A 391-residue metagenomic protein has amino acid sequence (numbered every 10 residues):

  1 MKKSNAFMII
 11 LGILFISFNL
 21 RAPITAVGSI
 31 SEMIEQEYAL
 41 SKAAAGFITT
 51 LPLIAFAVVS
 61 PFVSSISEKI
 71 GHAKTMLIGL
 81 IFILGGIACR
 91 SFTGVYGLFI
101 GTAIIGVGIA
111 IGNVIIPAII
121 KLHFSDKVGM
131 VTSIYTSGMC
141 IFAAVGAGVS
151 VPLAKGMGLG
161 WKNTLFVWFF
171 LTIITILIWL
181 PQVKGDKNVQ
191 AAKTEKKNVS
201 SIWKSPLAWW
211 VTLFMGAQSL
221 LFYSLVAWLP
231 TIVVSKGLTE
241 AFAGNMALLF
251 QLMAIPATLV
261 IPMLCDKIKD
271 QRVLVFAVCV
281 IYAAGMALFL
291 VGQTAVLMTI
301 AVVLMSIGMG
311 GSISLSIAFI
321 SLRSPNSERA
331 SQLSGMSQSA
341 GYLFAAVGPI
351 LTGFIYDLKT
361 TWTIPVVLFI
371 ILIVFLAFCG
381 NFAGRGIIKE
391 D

Functional and structural regions predicted by a protein language model:
M8-K42, S60-V63, L225-P230, G348: Extracytoplasmic
V27-G28, P206-L248, L252-T258: Extracytoplasmic gate region of multi-pass secondary transporters
V58-Y96: Conserved MFS/SLC helix-loop-helix module at the cytosolic interface between two early adjacent transmembrane helices
V59-G71, A257-D270: Helix-to-loop junctions at the C-terminal end of transmembrane segments in multipass secondary transporters
V95, D126-K184, W228: Helix-loop-helix hairpin linking two adjacent transmembrane segments in secondary transporters
G101-S137: Cytoplasmic helix-loop-helix junction between adjacent transmembrane helices in 12-TM secondary transporters
K269-F319: C-terminal transmembrane helical hairpin of 12-TM major facilitator-type secondary transporters
L322-W362, F369: A late C-terminal transmembrane helix in Major Facilitator Superfamily
